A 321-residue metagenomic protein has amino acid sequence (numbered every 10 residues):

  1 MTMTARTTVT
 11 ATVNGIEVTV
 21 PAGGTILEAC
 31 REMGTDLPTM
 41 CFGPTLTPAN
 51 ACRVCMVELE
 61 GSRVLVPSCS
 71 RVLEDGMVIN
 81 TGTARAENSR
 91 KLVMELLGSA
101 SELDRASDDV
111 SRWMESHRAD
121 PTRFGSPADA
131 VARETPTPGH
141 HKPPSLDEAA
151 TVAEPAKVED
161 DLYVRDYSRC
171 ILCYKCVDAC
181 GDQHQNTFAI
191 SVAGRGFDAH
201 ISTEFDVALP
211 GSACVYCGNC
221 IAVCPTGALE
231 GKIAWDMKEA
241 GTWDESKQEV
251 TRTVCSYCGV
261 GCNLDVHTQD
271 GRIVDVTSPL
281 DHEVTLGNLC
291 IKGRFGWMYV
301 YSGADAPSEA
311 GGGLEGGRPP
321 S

Functional and structural regions predicted by a protein language model:
T4-I16: Eukaryote-biased recognition of intrinsically disordered, low-complexity regulatory segments
I16-D75, S89: N-terminal cofactor/phosphate-binding cores enriched in small/glycine residues, especially glycine-rich loops such as
R53, S62-A213, A222, G227-V254 (+1 more regions): Fe-S ferredoxin-like electron-transfer domains and their immediately adjacent linker/connector regions across
N88-R90, D178-G181, V223-P225, K232-I233 (+4 more regions): Short helix/loop capping segments that flank catalytic or ligand/cofactor-binding pockets
K247, T251-L280: Catalytic and ligand-binding motifs that coordinate phosphates/metal ions in nucleic-acid-processing enzymes
Q269-S321: Cofactor-/ligand-binding subdomain signature composed of acidic, glycine-rich, tryptophan-containing flexible loops
